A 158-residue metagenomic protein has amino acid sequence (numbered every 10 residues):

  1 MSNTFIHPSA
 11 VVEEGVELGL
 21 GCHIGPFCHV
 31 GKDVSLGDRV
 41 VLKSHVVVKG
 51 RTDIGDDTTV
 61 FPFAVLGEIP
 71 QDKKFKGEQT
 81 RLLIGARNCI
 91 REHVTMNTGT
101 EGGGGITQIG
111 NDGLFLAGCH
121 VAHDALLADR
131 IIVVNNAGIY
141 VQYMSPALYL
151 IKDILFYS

Functional and structural regions predicted by a protein language model:
T4-S158: Structural signal for interior beta-strand "rungs" in well-ordered beta-sheet cores of soluble enzyme domains
